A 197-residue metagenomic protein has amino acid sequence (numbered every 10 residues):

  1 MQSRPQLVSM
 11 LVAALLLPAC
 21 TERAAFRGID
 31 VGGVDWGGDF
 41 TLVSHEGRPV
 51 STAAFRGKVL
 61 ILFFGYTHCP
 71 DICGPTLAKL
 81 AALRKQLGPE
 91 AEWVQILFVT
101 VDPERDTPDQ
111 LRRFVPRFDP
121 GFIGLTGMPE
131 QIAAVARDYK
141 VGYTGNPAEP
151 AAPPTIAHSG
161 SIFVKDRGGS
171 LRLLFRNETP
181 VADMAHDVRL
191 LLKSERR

Functional and structural regions predicted by a protein language model:
S3-V8, V12: N-terminal export leaders
L16-A19: C-terminal motif of bacterial Sec signal peptides marking the signal peptidase cleavage site
T21-R23: Bacterial signal peptide processing site
F40-L60, R84-L87: A short beta-strand-turn-helix
A53-L80: Short active-site neighborhood of thiol/selenol oxidoreductases, capturing the structured segment around
I61-L62, I96, I162: Hydrophobic beta-strand anchors of alpha/beta hydrolase catalytic cores
P75-V135: Structural microenvironment flanking redox-active thiols in thiol-disulfide oxidoreductases
Q131-D187: Thiol/disulfide oxidoreductase modules built on the thioredoxin-like
